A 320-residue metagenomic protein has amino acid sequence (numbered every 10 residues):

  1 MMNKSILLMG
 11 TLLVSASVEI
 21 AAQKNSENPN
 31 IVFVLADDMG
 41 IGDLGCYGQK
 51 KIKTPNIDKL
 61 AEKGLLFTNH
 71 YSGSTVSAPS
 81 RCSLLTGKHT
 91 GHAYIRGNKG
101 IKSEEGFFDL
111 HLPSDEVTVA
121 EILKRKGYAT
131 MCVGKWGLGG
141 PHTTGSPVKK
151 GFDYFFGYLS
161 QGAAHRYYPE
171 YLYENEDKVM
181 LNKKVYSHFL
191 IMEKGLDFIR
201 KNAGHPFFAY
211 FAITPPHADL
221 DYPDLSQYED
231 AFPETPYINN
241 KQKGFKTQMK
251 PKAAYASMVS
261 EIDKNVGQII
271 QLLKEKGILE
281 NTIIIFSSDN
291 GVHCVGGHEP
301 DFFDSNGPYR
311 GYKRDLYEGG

Functional and structural regions predicted by a protein language model:
M1-S26: Bacterial Sec-dependent N-terminal signal peptides
Q23-P29, D58, K63: N-terminal carbohydrate-binding accessory modules
S26, D38-I52, T68, S72-T75 (+5 more regions): Active-site-proximal cap/lid insertion segments
P29, Y128, F152, N281-T282: Local beta-strand N-terminus motif with an aromatic residue
N30-V34: Amphipathic alpha-helical repeat scaffolds
I41-M131, K150, Y154, S160-H165: Active-site segment of extracytoplasmic enzymes that catalyze sulfate/phosphate-ester chemistry
G134: Catalytic cores of carbohydrate-active enzymes across secretory and cytosolic contexts
